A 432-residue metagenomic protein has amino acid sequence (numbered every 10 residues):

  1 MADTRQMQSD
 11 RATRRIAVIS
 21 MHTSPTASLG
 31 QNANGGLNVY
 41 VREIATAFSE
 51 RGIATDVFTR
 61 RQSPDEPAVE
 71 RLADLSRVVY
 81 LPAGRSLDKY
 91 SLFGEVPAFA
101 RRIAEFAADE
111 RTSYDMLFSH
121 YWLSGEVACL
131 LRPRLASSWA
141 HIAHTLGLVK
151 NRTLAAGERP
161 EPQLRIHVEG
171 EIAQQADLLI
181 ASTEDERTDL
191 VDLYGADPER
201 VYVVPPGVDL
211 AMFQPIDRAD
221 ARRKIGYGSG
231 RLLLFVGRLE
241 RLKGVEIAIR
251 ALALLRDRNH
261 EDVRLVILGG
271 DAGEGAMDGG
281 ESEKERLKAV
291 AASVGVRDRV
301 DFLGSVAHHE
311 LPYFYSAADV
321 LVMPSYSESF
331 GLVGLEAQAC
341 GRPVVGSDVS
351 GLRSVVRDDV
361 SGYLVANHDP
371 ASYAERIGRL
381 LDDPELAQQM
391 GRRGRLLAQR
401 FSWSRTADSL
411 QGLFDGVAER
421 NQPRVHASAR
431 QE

Functional and structural regions predicted by a protein language model:
M1-V78, Q422, E432: N-terminal subdomain of nucleotide-sugar transferases
D185, G207: Carbohydrate-associated surface elements
Q214-Y227, L232: A short helix/loop element that forms part of the nucleotide-sugar donor recognition site in Leloir-type
Y227-K243, I249-L252, V266: Conserved donor-binding/catalytic core segment of Leloir-type glycosyltransferases
S305, Y313-A318: Short alpha-helical donor nucleotide-sugar binding micro-motif in glycosyltransferases
Y326: Aromatic "clamp/platform" in nucleotide-sugar-dependent glycosyltransferases that forms part of the donor/acceptor
P343-G346, V356: Short hydrophobic beta-strand element within catalytic cores of glycosyltransferases and related nucleotide-activated
D358-D359, Y363-P370, R379-P384: Conserved acidic donor-binding segment of nucleotide-sugar-dependent glycosyltransferases
